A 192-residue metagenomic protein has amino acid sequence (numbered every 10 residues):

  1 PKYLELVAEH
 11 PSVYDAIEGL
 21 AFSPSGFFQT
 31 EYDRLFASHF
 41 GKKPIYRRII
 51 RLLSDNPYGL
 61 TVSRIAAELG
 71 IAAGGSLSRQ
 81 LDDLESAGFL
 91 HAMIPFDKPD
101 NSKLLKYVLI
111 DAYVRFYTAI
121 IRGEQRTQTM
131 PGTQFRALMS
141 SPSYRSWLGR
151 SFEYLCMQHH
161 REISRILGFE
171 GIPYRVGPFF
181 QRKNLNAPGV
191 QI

Functional and structural regions predicted by a protein language model:
P1-L35: Amphipathic alpha-helical "lid/sensor" segments that cap RecA-like P-loop NTPase cores
D33-F36, V62-R64, P99-D100, Q134-L148: Short hinge/gating elements
H39-R47, Y58-G59: Short helix-coil-helix linker/hinge
Y46-S54, M157: Hydrophobic residues on short alpha-helical segments
N56-E68: Short acidic, hydrophobic short linear motifs in intrinsically disordered regions
G70-G88: Short amphipathic alpha-helical interaction segments
E85-D97: A short, conserved structural fragment
L105-I192: A cross-kingdom feature that marks ATP-driven nucleic-acid transaction machinery
